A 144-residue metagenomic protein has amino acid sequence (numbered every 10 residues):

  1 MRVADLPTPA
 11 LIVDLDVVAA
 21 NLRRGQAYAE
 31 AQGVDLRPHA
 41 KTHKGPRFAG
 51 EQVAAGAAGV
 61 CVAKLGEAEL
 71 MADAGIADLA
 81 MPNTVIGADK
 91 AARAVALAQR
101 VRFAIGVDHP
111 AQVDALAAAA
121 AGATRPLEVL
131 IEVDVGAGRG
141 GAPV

Functional and structural regions predicted by a protein language model:
M1-V13: Generic N-terminal amphipathic, Lys/Arg-enriched alpha-helix
L6-T8, G33, R100-R102: Short, solvent-exposed beta-strand edge segments and adjacent coil->beta transition regions
V13-D16, A104: Short, surface-exposed alpha-helical recognition segments that flank or form part of ligand/macromolecule-binding
A19, Q26, K90: Expand to "…catalyze enediolate/carbanion chemistry for C-C bond making/breaking, isomerization, decarboxylation
H39-V144: Active-site-proximal beta-alpha core segment in soluble small-molecule metabolic enzymes
